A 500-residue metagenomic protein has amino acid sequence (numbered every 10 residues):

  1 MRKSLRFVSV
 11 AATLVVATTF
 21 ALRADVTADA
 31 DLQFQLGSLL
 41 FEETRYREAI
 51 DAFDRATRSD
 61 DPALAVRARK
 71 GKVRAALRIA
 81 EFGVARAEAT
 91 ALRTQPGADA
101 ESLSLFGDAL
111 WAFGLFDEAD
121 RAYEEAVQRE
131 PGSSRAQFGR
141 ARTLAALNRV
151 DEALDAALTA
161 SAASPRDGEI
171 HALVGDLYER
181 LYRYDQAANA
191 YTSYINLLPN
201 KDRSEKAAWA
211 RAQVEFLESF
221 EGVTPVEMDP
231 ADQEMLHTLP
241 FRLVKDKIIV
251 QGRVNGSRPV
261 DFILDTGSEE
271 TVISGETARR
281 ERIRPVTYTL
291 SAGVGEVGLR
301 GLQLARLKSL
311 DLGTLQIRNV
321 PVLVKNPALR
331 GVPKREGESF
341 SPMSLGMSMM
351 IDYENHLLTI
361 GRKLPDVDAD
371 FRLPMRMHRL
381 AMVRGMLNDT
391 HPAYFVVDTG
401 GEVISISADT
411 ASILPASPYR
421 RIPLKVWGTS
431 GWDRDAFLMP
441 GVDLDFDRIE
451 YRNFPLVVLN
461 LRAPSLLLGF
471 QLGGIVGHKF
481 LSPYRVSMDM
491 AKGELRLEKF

Functional and structural regions predicted by a protein language model:
M1-A11: Bacterial N-terminal signal peptides that target proteins for export
S9-T19: Bacterial N-terminal signal peptides
A24-D31, Q35, L39-D51, R55 (+3 more regions): Pepsin/retropepsin-fold aspartyl endopeptidases
